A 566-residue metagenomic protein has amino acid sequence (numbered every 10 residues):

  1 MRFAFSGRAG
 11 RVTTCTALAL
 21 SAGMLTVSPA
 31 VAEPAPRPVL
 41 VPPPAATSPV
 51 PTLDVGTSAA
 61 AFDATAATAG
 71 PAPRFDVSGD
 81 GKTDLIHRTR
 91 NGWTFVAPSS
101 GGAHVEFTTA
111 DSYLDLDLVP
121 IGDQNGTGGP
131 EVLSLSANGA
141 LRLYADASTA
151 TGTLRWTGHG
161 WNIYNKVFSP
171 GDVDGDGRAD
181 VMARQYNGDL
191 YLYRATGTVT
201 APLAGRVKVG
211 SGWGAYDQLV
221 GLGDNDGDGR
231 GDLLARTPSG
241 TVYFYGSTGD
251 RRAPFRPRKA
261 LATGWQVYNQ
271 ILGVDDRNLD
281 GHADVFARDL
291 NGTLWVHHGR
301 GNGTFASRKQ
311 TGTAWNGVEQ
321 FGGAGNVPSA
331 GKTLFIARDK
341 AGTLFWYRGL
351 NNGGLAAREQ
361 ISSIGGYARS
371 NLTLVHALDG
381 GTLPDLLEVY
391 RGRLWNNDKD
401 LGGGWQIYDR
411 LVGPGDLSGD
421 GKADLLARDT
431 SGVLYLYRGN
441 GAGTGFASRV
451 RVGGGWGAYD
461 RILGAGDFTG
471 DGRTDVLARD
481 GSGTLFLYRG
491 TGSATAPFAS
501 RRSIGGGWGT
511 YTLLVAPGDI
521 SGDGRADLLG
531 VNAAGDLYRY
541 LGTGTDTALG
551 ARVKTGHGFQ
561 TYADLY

Functional and structural regions predicted by a protein language model:
R2-Y566: Trp/Gly-enriched beta-strand/coil motifs that build multi-repeat beta-propeller-like domains and related W-rich binding
